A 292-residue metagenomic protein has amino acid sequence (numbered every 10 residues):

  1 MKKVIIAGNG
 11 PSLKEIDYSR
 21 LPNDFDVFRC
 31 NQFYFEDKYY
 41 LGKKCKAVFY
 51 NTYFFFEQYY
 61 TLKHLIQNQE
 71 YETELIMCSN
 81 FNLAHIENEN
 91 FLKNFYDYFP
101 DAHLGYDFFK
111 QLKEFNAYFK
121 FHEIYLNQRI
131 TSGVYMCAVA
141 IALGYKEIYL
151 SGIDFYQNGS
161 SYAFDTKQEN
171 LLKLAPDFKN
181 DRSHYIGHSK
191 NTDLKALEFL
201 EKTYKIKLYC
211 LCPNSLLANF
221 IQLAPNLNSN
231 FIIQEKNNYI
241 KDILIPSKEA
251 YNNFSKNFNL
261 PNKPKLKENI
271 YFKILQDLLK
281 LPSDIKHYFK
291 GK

Functional and structural regions predicted by a protein language model:
M1-K292: Metal-ion/cofactor- or nucleotide/acyl-coenzyme-handling active-site neighborhoods
